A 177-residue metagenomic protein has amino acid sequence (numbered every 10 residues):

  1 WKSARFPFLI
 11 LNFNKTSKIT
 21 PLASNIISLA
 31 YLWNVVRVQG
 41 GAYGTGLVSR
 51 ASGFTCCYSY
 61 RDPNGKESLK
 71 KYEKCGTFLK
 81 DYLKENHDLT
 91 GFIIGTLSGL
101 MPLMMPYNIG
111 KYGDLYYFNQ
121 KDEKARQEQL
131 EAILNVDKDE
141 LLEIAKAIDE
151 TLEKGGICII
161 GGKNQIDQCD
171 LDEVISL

Functional and structural regions predicted by a protein language model:
W1, N14, I93-L177: C-terminal regions of mature proteins
W1-P7, R37-F54, R61-K71, I109 (+1 more regions): A glycine-rich, aromatic-flanked flexible loop/lid motif
W1-V38, L177: His/Glu-based metal-binding/catalytic segments typifying zinc-dependent metallopeptidases
F13-K15, Y58-P63, G161: Short beta-strand-to-loop capping motifs
S17-T20, N64-K70, I166-C169: Short, conserved charged micro-motifs
L47-M104: M16/insulysin-pitrilysin zinc metalloprotease superfamily fold
